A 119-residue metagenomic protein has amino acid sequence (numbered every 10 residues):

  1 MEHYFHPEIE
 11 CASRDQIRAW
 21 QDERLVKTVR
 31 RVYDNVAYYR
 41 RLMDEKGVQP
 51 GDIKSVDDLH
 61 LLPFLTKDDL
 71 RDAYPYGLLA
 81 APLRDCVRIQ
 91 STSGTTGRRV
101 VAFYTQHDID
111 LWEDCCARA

Functional and structural regions predicted by a protein language model:
M1-S91, G97-A119: Nucleotide 5′-phosphate-binding alpha/beta core
